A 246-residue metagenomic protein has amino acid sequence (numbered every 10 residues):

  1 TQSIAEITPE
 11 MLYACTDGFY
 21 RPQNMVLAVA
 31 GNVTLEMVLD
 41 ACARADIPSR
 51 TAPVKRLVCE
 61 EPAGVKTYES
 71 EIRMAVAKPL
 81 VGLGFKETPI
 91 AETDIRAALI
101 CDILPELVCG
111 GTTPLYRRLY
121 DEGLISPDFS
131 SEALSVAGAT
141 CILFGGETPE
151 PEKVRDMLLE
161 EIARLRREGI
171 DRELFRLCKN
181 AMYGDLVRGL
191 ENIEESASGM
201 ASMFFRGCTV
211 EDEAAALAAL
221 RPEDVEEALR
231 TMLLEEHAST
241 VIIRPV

Functional and structural regions predicted by a protein language model:
T1-E6, C15-R21: Divalent-metal (Mg2+/Mn2+/Ca2+)-assisted nucleotide/phosphate chemistry catalytic cores
T1-Q2, M25-A30, G82-P89, Y116-R167 (+2 more regions): M16 family metallopeptidases and their MPP-like homologs
A5, R21-A91: An aromatic/glycine/proline-enriched structural segment found at the starts of mature extracellular/organellar domains
V38-A41, L115, V154-L158, A228: Hydrophobic side chains in well-ordered alpha-helices
L83, D94-C109, L119: Active/ligand-binding-proximal structured segments within catalytic/core domains that scaffold catalytic residues
E226-I242: Bilobed periplasmic-binding protein-like "clamshell/Venus-flytrap" ligand-binding domains
